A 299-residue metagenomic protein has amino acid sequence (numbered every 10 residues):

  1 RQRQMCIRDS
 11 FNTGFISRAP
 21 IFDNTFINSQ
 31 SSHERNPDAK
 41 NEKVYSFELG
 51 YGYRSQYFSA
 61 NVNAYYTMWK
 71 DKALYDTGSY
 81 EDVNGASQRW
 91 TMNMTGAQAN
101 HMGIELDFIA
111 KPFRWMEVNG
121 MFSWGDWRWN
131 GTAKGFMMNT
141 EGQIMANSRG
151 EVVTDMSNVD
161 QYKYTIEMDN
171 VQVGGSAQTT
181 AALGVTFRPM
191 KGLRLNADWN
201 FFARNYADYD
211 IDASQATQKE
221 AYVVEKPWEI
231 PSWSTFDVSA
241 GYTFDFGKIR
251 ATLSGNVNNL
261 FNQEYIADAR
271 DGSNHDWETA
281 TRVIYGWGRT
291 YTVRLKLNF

Functional and structural regions predicted by a protein language model:
Q2-I7: Short, small-residue-biased leader/transition segments that mark boundaries at the very start of proteins
R8, E42-F47, E117, N170-F299: Conserved C-terminal beta-signal and adjacent last beta-strands/turns of outer-membrane beta-barrel proteins
T13-A19, S55-Y57, Y66-K70, M102 (+5 more regions): Transmembrane beta-strands of outer-membrane beta-barrel pores
F15-W69, Y80-K111, V173-T179, E229-P231 (+1 more regions): Outer-membrane beta-barrel signature, preferentially recognizing the C-terminal barrel domain of Gram-negative
D23-R35, L74-M92, N130-D169, D208-K226 (+1 more regions): Solvent-exposed loop segments that connect transmembrane elements
Y66-M68, S87-D212, K296-N298: Gram-negative outer-membrane beta-barrel transporters
